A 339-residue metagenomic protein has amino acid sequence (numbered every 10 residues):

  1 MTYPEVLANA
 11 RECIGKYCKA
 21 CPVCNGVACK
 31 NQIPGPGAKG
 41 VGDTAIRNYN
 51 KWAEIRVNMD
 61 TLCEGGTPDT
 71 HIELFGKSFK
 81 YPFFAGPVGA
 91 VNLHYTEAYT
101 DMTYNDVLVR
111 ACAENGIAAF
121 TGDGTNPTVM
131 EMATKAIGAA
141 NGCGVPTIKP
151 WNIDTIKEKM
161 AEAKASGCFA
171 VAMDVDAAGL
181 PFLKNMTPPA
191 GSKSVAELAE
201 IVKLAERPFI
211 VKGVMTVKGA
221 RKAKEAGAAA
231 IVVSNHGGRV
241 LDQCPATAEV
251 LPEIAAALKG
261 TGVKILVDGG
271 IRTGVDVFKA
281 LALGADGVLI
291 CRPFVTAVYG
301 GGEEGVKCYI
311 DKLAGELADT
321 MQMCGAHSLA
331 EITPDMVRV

Functional and structural regions predicted by a protein language model:
M1-V27, G219, G238-T261, I271-V339: Conserved active-site-proximal phosphate/metal-binding subdomains
T2-K80, I332: An N-cap/entry alpha-helix motif that binds or orients negatively charged groups
G37-V41, A45, D101, N105 (+6 more regions): Generic structural signal for well-ordered, non-membrane alpha-helical segments in soluble metabolic enzymes
T44-M130: N-terminal functional module of multi-domain proteins
N50-T61, A113, I117, A165-C168 (+6 more regions): Generic secondary-structure signature for well-ordered alpha-helical cores
Y95, T121-G122, G144-W151, K184-P189: Flexible, glycine/proline-enriched loop segments at strand-loop-helix junctions that form or flank small-ligand binding
Y99, R110, G138-A139, W151-V267 (+2 more regions): Alpha/beta enzyme core
A118, V129-T155: Long, hydrophobic, well-ordered secondary-structure blocks that form the structural core and pocket-lining surfaces
